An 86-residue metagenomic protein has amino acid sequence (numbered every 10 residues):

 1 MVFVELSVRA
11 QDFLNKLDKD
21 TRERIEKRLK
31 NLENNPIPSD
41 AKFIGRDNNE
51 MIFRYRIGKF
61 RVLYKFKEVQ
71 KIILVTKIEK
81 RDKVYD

Functional and structural regions predicted by a protein language model:
M1-V8, D12, D20-E23, G45 (+2 more regions): Enriched for short, Lys/Arg-rich terminal
N15-D18, N34: Alpha-solenoid HEAT/Armadillo repeat architecture
K30-R54: A short, surface-exposed loop/turn module that caps and links secondary-structure elements
